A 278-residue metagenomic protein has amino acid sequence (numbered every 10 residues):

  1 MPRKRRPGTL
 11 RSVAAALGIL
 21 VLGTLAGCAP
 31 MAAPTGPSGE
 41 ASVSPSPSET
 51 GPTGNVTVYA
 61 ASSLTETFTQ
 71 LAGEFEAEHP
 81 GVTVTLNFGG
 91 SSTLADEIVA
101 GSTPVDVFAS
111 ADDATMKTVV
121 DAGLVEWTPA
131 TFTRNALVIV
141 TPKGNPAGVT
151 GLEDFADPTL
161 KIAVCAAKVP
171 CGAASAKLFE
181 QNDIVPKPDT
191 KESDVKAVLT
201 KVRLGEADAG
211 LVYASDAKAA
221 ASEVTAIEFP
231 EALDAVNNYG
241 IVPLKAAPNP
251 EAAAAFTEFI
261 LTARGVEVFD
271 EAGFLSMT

Functional and structural regions predicted by a protein language model:
P2-P7, T24, C28-T65, T69-G73 (+7 more regions): Exported/periplasmic ABC-transporter solute-binding proteins
R3-L17: Bacterial N-terminal signal peptides that target proteins for export
A15-G27: Bacterial N-terminal signal peptides
V105-T131: Short beta-strand-centered segments that line the small-molecule binding cleft or hinge of alpha/beta clamshell
V138: N-terminal glycine-rich flavin-associated loop
